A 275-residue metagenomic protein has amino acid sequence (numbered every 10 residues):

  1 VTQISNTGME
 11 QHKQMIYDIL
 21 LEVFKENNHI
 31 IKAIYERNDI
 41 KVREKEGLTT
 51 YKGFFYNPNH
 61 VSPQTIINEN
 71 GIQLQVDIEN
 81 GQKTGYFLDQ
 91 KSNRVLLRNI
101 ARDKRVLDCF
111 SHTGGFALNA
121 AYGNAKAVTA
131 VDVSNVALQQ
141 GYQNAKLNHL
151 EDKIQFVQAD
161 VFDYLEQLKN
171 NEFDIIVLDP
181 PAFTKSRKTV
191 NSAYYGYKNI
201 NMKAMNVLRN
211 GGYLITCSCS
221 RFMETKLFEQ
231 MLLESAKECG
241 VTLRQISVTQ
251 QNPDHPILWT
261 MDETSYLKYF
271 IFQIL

Functional and structural regions predicted by a protein language model:
V1, H12-Y86: Non-catalytic substrate-recognition/targeting regions of SAM-dependent transferases
D103-H112: Conserved class I S-adenosyl-L-methionine
T113-K126: Conserved SAM-binding loop of SAM-dependent methyltransferases across substrates and taxa, primarily the Class I
A127-D132: Conserved SAM-binding motif I beta-strand of class I
V136-V177: S-adenosyl-L-methionine
L150, L208-N210: Helix-to-beta-strand junctions that scaffold the AdoMet/dcAdoMet cofactor pocket in Class I SAM-dependent enzymes
E172, N199, Y213-L275: C-terminal catalytic and target-recognition region of SAM-dependent MTase-like enzymes, primarily methyltransferases
D174-K203: Mobile active-site "lid"/loop adjacent to the S-adenosyl-L-methionine
